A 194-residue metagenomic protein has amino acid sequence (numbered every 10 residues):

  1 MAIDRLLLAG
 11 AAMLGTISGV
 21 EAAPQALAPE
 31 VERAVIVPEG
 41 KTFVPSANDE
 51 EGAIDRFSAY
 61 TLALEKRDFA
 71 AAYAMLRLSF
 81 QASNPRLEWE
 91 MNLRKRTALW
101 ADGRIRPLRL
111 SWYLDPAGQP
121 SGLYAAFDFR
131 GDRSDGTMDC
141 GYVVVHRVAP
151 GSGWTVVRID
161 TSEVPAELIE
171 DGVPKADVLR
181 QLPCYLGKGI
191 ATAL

Functional and structural regions predicted by a protein language model:
M1-L7: Bacterial N-terminal signal peptides that target proteins for export
A9-T16: Bacterial N-terminal signal peptides
G19-L64, D160, Q181-L194: Juxtamembrane and targeting peptides
E30-V44, N48, I54-D55, A59 (+2 more regions): Short solvent-exposed beta->alpha transition segments
S111-L194: Exposed beta-sheet edge and beta->alpha loop/turn motif
